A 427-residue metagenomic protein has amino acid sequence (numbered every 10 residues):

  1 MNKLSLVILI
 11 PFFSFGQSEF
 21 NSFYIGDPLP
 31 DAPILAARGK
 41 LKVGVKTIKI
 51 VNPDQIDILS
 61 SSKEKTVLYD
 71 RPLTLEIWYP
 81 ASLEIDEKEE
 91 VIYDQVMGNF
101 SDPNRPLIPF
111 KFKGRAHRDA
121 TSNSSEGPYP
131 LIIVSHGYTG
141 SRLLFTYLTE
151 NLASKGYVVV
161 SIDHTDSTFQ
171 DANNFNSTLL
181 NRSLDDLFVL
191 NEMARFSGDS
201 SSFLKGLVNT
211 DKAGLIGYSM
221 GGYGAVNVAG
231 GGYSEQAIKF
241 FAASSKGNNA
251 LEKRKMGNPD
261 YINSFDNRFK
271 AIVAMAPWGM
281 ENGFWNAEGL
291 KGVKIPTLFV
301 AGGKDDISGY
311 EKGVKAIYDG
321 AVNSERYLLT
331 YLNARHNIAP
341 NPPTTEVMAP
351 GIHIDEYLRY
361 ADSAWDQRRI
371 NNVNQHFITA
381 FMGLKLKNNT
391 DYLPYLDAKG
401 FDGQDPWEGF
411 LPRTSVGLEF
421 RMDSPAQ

Functional and structural regions predicted by a protein language model:
E19-I132: Domain-level recognition of soluble alpha/beta enzyme cores, biased toward histidine phosphatases/phosphomutases
F23-P30, R268, S324, N333-Q427: Alpha/beta-hydrolase-fold serine-hydrolase catalytic core, especially in secreted/extracellular enzymes
R115-Y129, V134-D171, E281-N282, D306-Y310: Short substrate-entry loop that stabilizes the transition state in hydrolases
L144, N176-T210, V226-N227, A237-S245 (+2 more regions): Alpha/beta-hydrolase active-site loop
K212-G214, V273: Residue in the alpha/beta-hydrolase core beta-strand immediately N-terminal to the catalytic nucleophile
G217, G221, A225: Gly/Ala-rich beta-loop-alpha elbow adjacent to hydrolase catalytic centers
N286-A287, G309-D319: Short alpha-helix in the alpha/beta-hydrolase fold that links the catalytic acid
V293, F299-A301: Short beta-strand/loop motif that positions the catalytic acidic residue of the alpha/beta-hydrolase fold
